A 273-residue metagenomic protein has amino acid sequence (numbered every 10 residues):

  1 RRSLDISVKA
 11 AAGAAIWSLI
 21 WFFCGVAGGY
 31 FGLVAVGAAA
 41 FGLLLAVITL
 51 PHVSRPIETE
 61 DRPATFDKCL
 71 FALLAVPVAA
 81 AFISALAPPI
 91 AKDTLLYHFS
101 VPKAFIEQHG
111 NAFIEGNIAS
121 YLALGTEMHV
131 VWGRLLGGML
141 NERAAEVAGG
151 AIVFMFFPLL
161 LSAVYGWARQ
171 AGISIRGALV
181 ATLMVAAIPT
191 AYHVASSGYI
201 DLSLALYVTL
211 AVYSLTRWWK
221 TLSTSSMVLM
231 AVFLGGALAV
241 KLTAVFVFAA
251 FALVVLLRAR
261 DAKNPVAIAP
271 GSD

Functional and structural regions predicted by a protein language model:
R1-D61: Membrane-embedded, hydrophobic transmembrane alpha-helices
R2-K9, R143-V147, S162-A187, L206 (+1 more regions): Transmembrane-helix signature of polytopic, membrane-embedded enzymes that assemble or transfer cell-envelope glycans
A15, L43-T49, A148-A171, L210: Transmembrane-helix motifs of polytopic, lipid-linked glycan transferases
A87-V101, E107-W132, L136, L140-A148: Extracytoplasmic catalytic/substrate-binding loops of multi-pass membrane glycan-assembly enzymes
L159-G166, L183, H193, S203-K220 (+1 more regions): Specific aromatic-rich, kink-prone transmembrane helix
Q170-G172, A211-M227, D261-K263: Membrane-interface transmembrane helices that cradle and orient dolichyl/undecaprenyl
A181, L215, S226-L242, F251-L253: Membrane-interface alpha helices of multi-pass inner-membrane proteins
V247-D273: Perimembrane helix-loop-helix junctions
